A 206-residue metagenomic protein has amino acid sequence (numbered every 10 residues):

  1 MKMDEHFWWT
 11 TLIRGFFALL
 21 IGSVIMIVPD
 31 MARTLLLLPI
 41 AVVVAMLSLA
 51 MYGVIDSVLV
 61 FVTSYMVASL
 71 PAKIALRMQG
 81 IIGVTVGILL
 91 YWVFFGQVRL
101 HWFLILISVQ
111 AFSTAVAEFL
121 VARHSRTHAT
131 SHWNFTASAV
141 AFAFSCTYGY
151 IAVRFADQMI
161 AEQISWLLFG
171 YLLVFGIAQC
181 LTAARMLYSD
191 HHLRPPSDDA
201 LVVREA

Functional and structural regions predicted by a protein language model:
M1-M66, P195-A206: N-terminal topogenic module of multi-pass integral membrane proteins
R14-L19, Q79-I88, V140-S145: Core segments of transmembrane alpha-helices that mediate helix-helix packing or line hydrophobic substrate/ligand
S23-P29, G87-F95, F142-M159: Hydrophobic alpha-helical transmembrane segments in multi-pass integral membrane proteins
L38-V54, Q97-F112, W166-Y171: Structural signature of hydrophobic alpha-helical transmembrane segments
M46-F61, R77-L90, L106-V116: Core segments of alpha-helical transmembrane spans in multipass integral membrane proteins
P71-I82, S131-S138: Cytoplasmic-side transmembrane-helix entry/capping segments in multi-pass membrane proteins
T85-T136: Membrane-proximal helix-loop-helix units in multi-pass membrane proteins
S131-H191: Terminal transmembrane helical module of multi-pass membrane proteins
